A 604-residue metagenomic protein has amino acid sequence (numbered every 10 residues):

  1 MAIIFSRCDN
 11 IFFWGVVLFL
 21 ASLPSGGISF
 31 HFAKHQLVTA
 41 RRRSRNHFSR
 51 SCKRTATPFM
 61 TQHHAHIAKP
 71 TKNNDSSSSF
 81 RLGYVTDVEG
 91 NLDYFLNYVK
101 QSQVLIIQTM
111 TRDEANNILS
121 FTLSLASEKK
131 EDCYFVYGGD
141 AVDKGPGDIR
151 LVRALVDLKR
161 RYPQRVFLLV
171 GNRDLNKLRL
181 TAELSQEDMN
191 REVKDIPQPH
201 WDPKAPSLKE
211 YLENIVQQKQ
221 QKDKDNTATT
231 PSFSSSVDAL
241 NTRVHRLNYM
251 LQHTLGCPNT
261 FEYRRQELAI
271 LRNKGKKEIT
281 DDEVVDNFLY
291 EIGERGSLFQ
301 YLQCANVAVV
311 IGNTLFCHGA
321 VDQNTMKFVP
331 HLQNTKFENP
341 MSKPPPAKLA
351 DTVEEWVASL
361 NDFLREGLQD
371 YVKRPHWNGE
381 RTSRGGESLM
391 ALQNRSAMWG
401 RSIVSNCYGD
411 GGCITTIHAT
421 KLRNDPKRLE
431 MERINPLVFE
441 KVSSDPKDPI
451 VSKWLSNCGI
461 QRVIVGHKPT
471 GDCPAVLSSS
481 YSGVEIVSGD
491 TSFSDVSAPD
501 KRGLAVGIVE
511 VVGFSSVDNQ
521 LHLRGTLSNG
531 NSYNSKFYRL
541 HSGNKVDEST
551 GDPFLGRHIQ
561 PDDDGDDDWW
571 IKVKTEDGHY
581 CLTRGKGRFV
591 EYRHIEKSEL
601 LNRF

Functional and structural regions predicted by a protein language model:
I3-W14, S22-F604: Feature recognizes metal-dependent phosphohydrolase scaffolds
V17: Non-catalytic, low-structured ubiquitin/UBL-interacting segments
